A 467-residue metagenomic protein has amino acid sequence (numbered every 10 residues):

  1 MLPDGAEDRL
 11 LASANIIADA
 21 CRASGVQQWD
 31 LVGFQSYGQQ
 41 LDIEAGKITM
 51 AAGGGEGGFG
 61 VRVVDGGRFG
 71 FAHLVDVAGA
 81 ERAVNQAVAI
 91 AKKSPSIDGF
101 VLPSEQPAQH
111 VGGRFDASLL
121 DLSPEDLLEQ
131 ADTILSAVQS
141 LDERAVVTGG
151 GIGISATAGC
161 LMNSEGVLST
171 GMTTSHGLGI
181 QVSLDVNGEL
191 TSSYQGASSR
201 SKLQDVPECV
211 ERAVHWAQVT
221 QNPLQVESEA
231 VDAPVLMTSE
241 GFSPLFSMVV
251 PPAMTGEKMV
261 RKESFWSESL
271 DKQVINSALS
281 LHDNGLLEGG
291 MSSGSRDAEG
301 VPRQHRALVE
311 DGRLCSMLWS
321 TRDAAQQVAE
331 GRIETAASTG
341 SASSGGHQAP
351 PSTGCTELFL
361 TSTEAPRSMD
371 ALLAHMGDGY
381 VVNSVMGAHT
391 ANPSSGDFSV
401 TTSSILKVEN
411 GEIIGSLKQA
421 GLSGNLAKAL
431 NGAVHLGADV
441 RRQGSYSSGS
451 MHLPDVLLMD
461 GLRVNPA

Functional and structural regions predicted by a protein language model:
M1-A467: N-terminal small-residue-enriched
